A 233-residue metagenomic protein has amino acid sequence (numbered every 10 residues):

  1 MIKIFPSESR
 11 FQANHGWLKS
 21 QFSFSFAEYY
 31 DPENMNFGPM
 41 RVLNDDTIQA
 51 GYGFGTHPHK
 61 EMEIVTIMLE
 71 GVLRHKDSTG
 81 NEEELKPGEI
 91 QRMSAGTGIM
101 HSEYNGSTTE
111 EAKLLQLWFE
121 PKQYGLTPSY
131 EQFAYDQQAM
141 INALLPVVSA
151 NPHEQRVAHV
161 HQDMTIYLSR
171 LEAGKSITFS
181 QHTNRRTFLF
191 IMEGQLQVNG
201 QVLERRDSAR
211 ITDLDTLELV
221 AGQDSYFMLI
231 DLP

Functional and structural regions predicted by a protein language model:
M1-P233: Jelly-roll (double-stranded beta-helix
